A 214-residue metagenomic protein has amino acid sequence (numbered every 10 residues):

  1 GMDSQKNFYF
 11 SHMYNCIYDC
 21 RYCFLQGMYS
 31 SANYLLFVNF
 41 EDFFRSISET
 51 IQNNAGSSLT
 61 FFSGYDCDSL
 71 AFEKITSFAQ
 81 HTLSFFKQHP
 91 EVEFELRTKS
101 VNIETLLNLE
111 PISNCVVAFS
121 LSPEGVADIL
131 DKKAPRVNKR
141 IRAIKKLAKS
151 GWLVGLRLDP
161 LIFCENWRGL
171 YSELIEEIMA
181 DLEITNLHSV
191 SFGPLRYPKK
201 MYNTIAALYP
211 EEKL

Functional and structural regions predicted by a protein language model:
G1-F8, R21-A118: Conserved Radical SAM active-site core
F10-C20: Cysteine-centered iron-sulfur cluster-binding motifs in ferredoxin-type domains/subunits of redox enzymes
C67-L70, V101-E104, V116-A134, P160-E165 (+1 more regions): Conserved radical SAM core fold
F86, I144-L147, I178: Generic structural signal for hydrophobic
I129-D131, I162-W167, L187-L214: Flexible glycine/acidic-rich beta-alpha junction loops that bind and position SAM and/or redox cofactors in anaerobic
A134-L147: Glycine-rich S-adenosyl-L-methionine
A148-V154, L158: A conserved active-site cap/scaffold subdomain adjacent to cofactor or substrate pockets
N166-D181: Catalytic cores of alpha/beta
